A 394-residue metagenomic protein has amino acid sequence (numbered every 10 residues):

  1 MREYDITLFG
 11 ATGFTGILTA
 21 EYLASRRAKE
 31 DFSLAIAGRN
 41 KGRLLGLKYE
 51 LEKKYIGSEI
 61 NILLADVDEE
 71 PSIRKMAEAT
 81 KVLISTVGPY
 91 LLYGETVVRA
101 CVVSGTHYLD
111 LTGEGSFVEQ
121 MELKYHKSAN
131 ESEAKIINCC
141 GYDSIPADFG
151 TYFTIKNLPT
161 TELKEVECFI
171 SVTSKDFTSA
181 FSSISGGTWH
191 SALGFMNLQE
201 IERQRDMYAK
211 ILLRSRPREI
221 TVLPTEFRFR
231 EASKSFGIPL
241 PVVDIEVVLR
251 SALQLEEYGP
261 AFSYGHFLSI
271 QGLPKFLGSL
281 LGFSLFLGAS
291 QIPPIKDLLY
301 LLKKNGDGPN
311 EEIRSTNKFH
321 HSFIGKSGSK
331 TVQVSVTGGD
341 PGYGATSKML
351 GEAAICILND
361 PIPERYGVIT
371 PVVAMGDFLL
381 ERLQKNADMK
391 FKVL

Functional and structural regions predicted by a protein language model:
Y4-A24: N-terminal Rossmann NAD(P)H-binding glycine-rich loop of SDR-like oxidoreductase domains
R27-K29, L51-S58, A129, P159-T161: Short helix-capping segments at alpha-helix termini
A28-R43: Conserved glycine-rich Rossmann-like NAD(P)H-binding loop of the short-chain dehydrogenase/reductase
N40-S72: Conserved N-terminal Rossmann-fold NAD(P) cofactor-binding segment
L63-V82, T86-L92: Conserved Rossmann-fold cofactor-binding substructure of NAD(P)-dependent oxidoreductases
P89, A100-V118: ADP-ribose/adenylate-binding Rossmann-like module
T112-A134: Rossmann-fold NAD(P)-binding glycine/threonine-rich loop
E133, K156-L394: C-terminal catalytic/substrate-binding lobe primarily of soluble NAD(P)-dependent oxidoreductases
